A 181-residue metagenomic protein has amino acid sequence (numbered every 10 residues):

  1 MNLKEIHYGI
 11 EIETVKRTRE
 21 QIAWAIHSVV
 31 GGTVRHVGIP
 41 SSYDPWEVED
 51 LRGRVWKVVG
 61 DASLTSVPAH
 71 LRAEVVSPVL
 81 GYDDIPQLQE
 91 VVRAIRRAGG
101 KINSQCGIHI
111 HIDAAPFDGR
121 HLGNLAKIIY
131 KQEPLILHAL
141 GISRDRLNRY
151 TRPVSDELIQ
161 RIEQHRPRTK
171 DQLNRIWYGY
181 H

Functional and structural regions predicted by a protein language model:
M1-I102, A115-H181: C-terminal accessory/tail domains of diverse enzymes
S104-I108, I112: Short, conserved phosphate-binding/catalytic loop or strand-edge motifs used in phosphoryl-/nucleotidyl-transfer
